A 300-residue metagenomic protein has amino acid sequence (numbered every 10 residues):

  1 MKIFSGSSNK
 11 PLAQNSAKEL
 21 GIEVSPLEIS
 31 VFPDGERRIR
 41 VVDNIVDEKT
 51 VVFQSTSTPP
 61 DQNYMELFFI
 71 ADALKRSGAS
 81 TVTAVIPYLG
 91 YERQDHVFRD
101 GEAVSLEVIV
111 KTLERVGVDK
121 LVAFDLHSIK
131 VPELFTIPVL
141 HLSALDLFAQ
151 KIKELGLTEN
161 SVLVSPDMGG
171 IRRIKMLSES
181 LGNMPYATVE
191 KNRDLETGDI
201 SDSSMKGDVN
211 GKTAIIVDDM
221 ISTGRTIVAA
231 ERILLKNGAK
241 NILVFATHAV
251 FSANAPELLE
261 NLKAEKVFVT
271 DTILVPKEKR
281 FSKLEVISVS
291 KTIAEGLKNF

Functional and structural regions predicted by a protein language model:
M1-F300: PRPP-associated nucleotide enzymes
